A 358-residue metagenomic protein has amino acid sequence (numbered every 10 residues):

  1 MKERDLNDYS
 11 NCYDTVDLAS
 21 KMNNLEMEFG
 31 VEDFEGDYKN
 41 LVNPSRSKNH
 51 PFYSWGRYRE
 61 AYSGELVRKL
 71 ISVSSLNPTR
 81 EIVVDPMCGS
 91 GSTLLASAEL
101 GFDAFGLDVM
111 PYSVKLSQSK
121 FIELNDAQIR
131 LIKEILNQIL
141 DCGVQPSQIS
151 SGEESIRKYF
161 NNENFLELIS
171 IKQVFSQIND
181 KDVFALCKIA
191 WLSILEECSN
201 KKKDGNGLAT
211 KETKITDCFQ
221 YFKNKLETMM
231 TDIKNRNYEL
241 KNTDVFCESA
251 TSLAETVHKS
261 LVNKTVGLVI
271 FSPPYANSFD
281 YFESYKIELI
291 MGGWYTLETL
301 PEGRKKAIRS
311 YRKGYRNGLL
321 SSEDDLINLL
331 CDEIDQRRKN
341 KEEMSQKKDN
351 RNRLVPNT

Functional and structural regions predicted by a protein language model:
M1-F34, E154, F165, I169-D204 (+2 more regions): Accessory, often C-terminal, charged low-complexity segments
M1-N77: S-adenosyl-L-methionine
M1-Y9, K69, V73-L76, L95 (+3 more regions): Non-catalytic nucleic-acid substrate-recognition regions in nucleic-acid-modifying enzymes
H50, R59-E81, A98-F102, C187 (+1 more regions): S-adenosyl-L-methionine
Y53-Y58, S151-N162, G207, R351-T358: Acceptor-substrate binding/catalytic loop of class I
V67, E81-L100, A104-M110, S117 (+2 more regions): Conserved proline-anchored active-site loop of SAM-dependent methyltransferases that bridges a beta-strand
L168-F271, A276-K286: SAM-dependent nucleic-acid methyltransferase catalytic core
A276-T358: SAM-dependent methyltransferase catalytic-core segment centered on the flexible catalytic loop and adjoining short
